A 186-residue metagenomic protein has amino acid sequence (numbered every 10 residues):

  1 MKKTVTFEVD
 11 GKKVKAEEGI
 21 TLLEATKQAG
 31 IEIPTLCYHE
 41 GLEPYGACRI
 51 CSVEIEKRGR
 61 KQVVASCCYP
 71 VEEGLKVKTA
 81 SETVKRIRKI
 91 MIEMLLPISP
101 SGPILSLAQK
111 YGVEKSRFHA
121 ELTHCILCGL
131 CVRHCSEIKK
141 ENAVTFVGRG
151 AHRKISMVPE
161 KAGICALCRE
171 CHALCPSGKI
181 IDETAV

Functional and structural regions predicted by a protein language model:
M1, G41-L42, E54, L130-R133: Intrinsically disordered, low-complexity segments enriched in polar/charged residues with Gly/Pro, especially when
K2-K12: Eukaryote-biased recognition of intrinsically disordered, low-complexity regulatory segments
T4, I50-S52, H152, E170: Broad gene-expression machinery/nucleic-acid interaction feature
F7-V9, G30, T35-L36, V77 (+2 more regions): Preference for short coil/turn "hinge" residues that link or interrupt alpha-helices
K12-K13, K161: A generic secondary-structure micro-motif detector that highlights 1-2 residue hydrophobic/ambivalent hotspots embedded
V14-V63, E73, R86: N-terminal cofactor/phosphate-binding cores enriched in small/glycine residues, especially glycine-rich loops such as
G59-L167, A173, G178-V186: Fe-S ferredoxin-like electron-transfer domains and their immediately adjacent linker/connector regions across
